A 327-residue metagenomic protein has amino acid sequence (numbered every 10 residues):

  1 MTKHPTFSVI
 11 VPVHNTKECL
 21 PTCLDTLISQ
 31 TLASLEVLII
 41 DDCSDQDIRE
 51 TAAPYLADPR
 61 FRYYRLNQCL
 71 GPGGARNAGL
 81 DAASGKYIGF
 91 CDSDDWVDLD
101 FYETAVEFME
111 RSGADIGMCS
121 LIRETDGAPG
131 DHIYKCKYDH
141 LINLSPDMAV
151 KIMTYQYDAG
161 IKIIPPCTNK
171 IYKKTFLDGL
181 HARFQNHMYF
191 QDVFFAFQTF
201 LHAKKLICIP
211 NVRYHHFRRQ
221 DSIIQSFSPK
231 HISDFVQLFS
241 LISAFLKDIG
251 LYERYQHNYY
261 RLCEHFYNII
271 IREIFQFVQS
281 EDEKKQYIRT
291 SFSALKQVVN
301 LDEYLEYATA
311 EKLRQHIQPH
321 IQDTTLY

Functional and structural regions predicted by a protein language model:
M1, A114, F275-Y327: Membrane-interface aromatic/basic loop that binds lipid-linked glycans or pyrophosphate carriers, typified by
M1-I28: N-proximal low-complexity "stem/linker" segments adjacent to membrane-targeting elements
P5-S8, E36, F194: Cell-envelope/extracellular polymer assembly enzymes that use nucleotide-activated donors
L24-R65: Acidic donor-binding segment of Leloir-type glycosyltransferases
L66-A83, W96: Glycine-rich, basic loop-to-helix element that forms the pyrophosphate-binding segment of sugar-nucleotide handling
I88: Short aromatic/hydrophobic "clamp" motif used to bind/position activated sugar donors
S93-I207, H216-F227: Donor-binding/catalytic cores of nucleotide-activated saccharide and glycerol-phosphate transferases/polymerases
N211-Q220, Q225-E253, I269-L301: Catalytic core of nucleotide-sugar-dependent glycosyltransferases
